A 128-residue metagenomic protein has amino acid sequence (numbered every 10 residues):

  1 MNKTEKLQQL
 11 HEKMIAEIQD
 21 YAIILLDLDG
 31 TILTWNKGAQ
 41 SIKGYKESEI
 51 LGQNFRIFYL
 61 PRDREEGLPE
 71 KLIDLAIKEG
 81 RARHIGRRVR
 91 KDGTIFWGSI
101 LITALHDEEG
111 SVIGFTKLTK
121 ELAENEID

Functional and structural regions predicted by a protein language model:
M1, Y59, G110-L122: PAS-family sensory domains
M1-Q9, K120-D128: PAS-associated C-terminal cap
K6-D27: Sensory modules in modular signal-transduction proteins
L10-H11, R62-T94: Terminal output helix/cap of sensory domains in signal transduction proteins
D29, L33-S41, Q53: PAS/LOV sensory domain surfaces, especially short acidic/polar patches at coil-to-helix junctions
A39-I50, E108: PAS/PAS-like sensory domain cap-loop motif
E49-D63: PAS-family sensory/regulatory domains
R90-D92, L101-D107, L118-A123: PAS-family sensory domains and close relatives that share small-molecule sensor folds
